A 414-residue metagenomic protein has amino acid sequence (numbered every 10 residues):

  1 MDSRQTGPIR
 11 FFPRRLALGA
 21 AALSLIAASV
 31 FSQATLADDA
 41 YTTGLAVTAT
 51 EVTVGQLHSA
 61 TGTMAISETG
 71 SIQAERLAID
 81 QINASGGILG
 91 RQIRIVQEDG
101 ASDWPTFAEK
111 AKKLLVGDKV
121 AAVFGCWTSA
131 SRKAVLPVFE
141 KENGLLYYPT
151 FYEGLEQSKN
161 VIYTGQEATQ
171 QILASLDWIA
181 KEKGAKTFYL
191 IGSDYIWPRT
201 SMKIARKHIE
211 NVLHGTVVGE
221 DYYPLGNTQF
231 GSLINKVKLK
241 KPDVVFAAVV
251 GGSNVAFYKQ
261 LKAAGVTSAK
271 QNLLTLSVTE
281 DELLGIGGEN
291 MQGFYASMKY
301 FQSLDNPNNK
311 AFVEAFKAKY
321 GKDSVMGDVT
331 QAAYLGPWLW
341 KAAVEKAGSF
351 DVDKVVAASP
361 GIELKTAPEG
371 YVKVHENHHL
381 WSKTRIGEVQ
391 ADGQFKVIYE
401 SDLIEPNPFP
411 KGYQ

Functional and structural regions predicted by a protein language model:
M1-T53, F409, Y413-Q414: Short, low-complexity disordered leader/linker segments with a strong preference for bacterial N-terminal type II
D38-Y41, E51-T53, I66-Q73, Q81 (+3 more regions): Beta-alpha junction/loop-to-helix N-cap segments that form part of ligand/metal-binding clefts
D38-Y41, L45, V52, E363-Q414: Solvent-exposed, acidic/polar segments of extracytosolic/periplasmic ligand-binding ectodomains
Y41-R76, E98-P105, W127, I191-R199 (+2 more regions): Extracytoplasmic "Venus flytrap"
E109, E153-G154, K159-A264, S303-A311 (+1 more regions): Extracellular/periplasmic Venus flytrap/periplasmic-binding protein
L114-C126, Y147-P149, Y189-G192, K241-G251 (+3 more regions): Periplasmic-binding protein-like
L261-Y334, E345-F350, Y399-Q414: Extracellular/periplasmic periplasmic-binding protein-like sensory domains
D351-A367: Short, well-structured alpha-helical segments that form the helix of a local strand-helix-strand
